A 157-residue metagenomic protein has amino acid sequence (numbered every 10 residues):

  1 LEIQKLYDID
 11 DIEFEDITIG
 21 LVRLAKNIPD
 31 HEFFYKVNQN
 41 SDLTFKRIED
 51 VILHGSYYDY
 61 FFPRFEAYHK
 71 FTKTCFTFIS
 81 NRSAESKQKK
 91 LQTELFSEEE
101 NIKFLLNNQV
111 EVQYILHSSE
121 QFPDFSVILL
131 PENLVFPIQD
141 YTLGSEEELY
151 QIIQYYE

Functional and structural regions predicted by a protein language model:
L1-E2: Non-catalytic accessory regions used for complex assembly or targeting
L6-E15, E100-V110: Short, flexible, solvent-exposed loop/turn segments with mixed acidic/basic and small polar residues
D10-I28: Terminal, regulation- and interaction-focused segments at domain boundaries
I17-L21, I102, V110-I115, Y150: Short, surface-exposed beta-edge/turn micro-motifs
P29-T74: Short, well-structured hydrophobic secondary-structure segments
Y57-E99: Surface-exposed, low-hydrophobicity interaction/linker segments
L91, S97-E99, L105-F122: A cross-taxonomic marker for long C-terminal extensions/tails that follow the last structured domain
E111-E157: Glycine-rich, aromatic-bearing surface loops/beta-hairpins
